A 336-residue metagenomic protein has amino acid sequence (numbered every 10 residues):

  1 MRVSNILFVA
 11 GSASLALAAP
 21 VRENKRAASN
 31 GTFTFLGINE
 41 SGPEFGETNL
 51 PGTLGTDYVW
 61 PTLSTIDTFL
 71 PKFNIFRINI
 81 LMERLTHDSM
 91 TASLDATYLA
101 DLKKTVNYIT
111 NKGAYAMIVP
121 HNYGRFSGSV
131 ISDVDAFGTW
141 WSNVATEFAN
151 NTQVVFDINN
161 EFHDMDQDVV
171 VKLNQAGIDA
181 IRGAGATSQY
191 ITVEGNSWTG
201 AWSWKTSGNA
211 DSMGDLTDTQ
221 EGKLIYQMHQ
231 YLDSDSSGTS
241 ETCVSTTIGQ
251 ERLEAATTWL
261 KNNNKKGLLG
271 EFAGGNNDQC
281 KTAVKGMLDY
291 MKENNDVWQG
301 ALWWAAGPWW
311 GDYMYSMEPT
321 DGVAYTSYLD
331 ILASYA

Functional and structural regions predicted by a protein language model:
M1-K25: Fungal secretory targeting signals
L17-T34, N39, F45-D57, G311-A336: Extracellular low-complexity, O-glycosylation-prone Ser/Thr/Pro/Gly-rich "stalks" and linkers flanking catalytic
A27-M213, W298-Q299: Active-site mouth of glycoside hydrolases
E44, L232, G307: Short loop/turn segments at secondary-structure transitions that flank enzyme active sites
L54, Y58, T139-S142, T146 (+3 more regions): Extracellular glycoside hydrolase catalytic/binding regions
F272-A273, W304-P308: Acidic carboxylate-rich catalytic motifs and surrounding loops in phosphoryl-/glycosyl-chemistry enzymes
